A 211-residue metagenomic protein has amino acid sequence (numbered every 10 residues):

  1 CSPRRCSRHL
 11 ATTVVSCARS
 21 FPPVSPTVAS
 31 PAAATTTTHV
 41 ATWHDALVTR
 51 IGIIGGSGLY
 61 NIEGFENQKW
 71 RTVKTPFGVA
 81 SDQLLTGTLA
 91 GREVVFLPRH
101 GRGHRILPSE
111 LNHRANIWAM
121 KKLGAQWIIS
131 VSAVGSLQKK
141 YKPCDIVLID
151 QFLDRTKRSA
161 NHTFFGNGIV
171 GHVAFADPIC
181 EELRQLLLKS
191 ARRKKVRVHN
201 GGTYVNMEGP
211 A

Functional and structural regions predicted by a protein language model:
L10-A11, S25, T35: Intrinsic low-complexity, disordered N-terminal segments enriched in polar/charged/small residues
V28-H39, K69: Short alpha-helix boundary/capping segments
W43-F175: Metabolite-binding pocket within alpha/beta catalytic cores that recognizes anionic/polar moieties
P178-A211: Active-site rim beta-loop-alpha module in soluble metabolic enzymes
